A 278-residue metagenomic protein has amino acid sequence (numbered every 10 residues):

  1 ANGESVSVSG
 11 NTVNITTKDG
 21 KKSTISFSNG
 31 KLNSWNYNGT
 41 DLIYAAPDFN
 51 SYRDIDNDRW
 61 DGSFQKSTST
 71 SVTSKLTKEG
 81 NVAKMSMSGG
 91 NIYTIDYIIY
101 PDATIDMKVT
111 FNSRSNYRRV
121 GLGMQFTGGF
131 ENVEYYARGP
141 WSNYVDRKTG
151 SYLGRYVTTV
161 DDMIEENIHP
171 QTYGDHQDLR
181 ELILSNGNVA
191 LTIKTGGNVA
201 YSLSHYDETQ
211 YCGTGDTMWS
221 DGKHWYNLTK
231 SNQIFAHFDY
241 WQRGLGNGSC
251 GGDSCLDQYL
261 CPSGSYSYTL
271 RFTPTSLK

Functional and structural regions predicted by a protein language model:
A1-K278: Beta-strand/loop-rich accessory regions of lumenal/periplasmic or secreted enzymes, predominantly carbohydrate-active
